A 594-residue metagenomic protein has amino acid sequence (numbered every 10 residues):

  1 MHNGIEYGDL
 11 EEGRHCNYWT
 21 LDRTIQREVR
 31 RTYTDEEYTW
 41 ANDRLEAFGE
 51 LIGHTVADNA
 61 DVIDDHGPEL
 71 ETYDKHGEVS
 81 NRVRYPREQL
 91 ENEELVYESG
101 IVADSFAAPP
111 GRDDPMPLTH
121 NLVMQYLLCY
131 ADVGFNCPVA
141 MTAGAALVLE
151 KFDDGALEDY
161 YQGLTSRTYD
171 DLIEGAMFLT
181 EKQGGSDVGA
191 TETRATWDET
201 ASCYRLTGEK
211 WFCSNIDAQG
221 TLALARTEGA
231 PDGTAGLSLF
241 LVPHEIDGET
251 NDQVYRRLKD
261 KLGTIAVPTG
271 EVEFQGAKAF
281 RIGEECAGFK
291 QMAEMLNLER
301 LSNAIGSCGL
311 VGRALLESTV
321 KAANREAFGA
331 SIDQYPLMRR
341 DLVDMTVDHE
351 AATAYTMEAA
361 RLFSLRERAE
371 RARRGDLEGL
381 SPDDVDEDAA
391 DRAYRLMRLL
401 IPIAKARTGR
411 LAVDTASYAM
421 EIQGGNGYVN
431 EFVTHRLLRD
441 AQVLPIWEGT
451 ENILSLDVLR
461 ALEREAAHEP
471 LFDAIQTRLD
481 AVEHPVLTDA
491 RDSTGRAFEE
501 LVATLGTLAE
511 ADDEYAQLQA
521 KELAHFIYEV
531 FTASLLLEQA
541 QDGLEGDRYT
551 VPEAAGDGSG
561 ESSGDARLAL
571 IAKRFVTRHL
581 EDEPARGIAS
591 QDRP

Functional and structural regions predicted by a protein language model:
M1-D114: Extended, charge-enriched "interface" segments that sit outside catalytic cores
H2-E6, T20, E28, D35 (+5 more regions): Alpha-helix capping/hinge segments and adjacent helical runs
E78-D171, S214-I216, W447, L544 (+1 more regions): Internal helix-loop-helix
C203-D252: A short core secondary-structure module
G248-D252, R256, P268-E299, L316-D333 (+2 more regions): A glycine-rich, basic-preceded beta-loop-alpha segment at the flavin cofactor/substrate interface of flavin-utilizing
N324-V347, R368: Terminal amphipathic helices with adjacent charged low-complexity linkers/tails
E350-A404, L505-L518, Q541-Y549: C-terminal helix-coil-helix/basic helical segment that borders enzyme active sites and/or dimer interfaces and provides
E465, T477-P594: C-terminal amphipathic alpha-helical interaction region
